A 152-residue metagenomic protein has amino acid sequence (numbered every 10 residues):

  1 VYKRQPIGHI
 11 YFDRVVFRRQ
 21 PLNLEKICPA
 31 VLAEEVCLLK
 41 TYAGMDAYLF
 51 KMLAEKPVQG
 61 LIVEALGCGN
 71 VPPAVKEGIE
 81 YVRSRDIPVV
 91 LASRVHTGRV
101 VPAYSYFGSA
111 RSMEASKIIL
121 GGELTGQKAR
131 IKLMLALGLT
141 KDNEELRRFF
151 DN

Functional and structural regions predicted by a protein language model:
V1-Y2, V36, I87-V90: Hydrophobic aliphatic residue packing
K3-G69, N152: Accessory alpha-helical/coil subdomains and C-terminal extensions that flank or cap enzyme catalytic cores
C68-N152: C-terminal non-catalytic interaction/assembly regions of soluble proteins
